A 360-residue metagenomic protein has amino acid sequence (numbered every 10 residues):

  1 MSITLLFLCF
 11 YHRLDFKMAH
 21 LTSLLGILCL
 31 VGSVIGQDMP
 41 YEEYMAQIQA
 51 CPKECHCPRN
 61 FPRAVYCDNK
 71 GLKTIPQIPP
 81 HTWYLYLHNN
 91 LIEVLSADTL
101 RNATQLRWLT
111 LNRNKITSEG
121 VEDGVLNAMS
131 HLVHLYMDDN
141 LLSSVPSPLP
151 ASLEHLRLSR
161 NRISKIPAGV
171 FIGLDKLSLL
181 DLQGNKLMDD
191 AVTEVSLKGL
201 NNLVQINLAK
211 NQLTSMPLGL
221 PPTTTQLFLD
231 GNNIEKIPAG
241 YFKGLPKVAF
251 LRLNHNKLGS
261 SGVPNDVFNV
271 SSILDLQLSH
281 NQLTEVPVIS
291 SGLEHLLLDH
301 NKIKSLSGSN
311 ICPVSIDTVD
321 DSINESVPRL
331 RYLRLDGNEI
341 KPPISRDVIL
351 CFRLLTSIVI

Functional and structural regions predicted by a protein language model:
M1-A64, D68-N69, H81, L91 (+8 more regions): Terminal targeting and flexible regions in eukaryotic proteins, enriched in but not limited to LRR-containing proteins
I48, P52-E54, A64, S118 (+4 more regions): Disulfide-stabilized extracellular ectodomain repeats and their linkers
R59-A97, N102-W108, N112-I116: LRR N-terminal entry segment and analogous cap-like coil->beta motifs
P62, T82, L106, L132 (+12 more regions): Conserved hydrophobic position(s) of the canonical leucine-rich repeat
V65, L85-L87, L109-L111, L132-M137 (+8 more regions): Conserved hydrophobic beta-strand positions in leucine-rich repeat
K70, N90, N114, M137-N140 (+8 more regions): Consensus "Asn ladder" position of solenoid repeat domains
K73, E93, T117, S143 (+8 more regions): Leucine-rich repeat
D98-N102, G120-A128, P146-S152, A168-L174 (+7 more regions): A structural signal for leucine-rich repeat
